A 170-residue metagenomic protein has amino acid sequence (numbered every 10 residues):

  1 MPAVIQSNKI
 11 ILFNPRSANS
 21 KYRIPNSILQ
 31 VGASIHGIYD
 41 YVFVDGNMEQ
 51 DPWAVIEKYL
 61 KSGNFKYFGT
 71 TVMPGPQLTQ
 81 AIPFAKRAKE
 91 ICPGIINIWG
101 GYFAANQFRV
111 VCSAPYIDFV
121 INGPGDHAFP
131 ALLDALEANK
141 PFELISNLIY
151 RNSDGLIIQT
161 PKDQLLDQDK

Functional and structural regions predicted by a protein language model:
M1-I5: Short boundary motifs at domain starts and secondary-structure transition points
Q6, Y22, F142-L144: Short, basic and Ser/Thr-rich N-terminal targeting/leader segments
Q6-N19, F68: Nucleotide-activated donor-dependent transferases that construct or modify glycoconjugates
S7-I10, N26, P130, D163: Generic N-terminal initiation segments characterized by hydrophobic and/or small/turn-forming residues
S17-N26, M73-L78: A short, glycine/small-residue-rich beta-strand->loop->alpha-helix junction that serves as a flexible
N26-I35: Short catalytic helix/loop segments, enriched in acidic residues and glycine and frequently bearing histidine
S34-Q168: Glycine-rich beta-alpha loop elements in corrinoid/cobalamin-binding modules across cobalamin-dependent enzymes
